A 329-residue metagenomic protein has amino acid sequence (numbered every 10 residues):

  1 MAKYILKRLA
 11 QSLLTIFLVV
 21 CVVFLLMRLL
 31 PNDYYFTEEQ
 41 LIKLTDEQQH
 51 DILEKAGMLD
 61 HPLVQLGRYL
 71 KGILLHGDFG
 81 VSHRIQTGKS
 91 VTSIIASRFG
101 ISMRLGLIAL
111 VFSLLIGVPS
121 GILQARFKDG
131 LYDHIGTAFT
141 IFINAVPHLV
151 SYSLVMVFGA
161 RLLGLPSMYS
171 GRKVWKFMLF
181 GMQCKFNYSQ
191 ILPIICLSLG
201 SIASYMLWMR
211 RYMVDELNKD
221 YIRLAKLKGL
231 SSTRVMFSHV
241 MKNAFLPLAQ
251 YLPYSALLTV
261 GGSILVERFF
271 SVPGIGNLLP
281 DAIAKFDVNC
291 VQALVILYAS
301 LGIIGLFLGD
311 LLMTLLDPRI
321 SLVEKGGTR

Functional and structural regions predicted by a protein language model:
A2-K3, F99-Y132, H148, F180-R329: Alpha-helical transmembrane segments of integral membrane proteins, especially multi-pass inner/plasma-membrane
L9, Q48, I52, P62-L74 (+10 more regions): Hydrophobic alpha-helical segments of integral membrane proteins, encompassing both true transmembrane helices
S12, R98, S102, A138-A145 (+1 more regions): Residue-level signal for discrete positions within transmembrane alpha-helices of multi-pass small-molecule
I16-G67, L163-Q183: Hydrophobic alpha-helical transmembrane segments of membrane transport/permease proteins and related membrane-embedded
L18, V22, L26, I116 (+6 more regions): Alpha-helical membrane-inserting segments
L30, I143-V146, V260: Transmembrane helix irregularities
M58-V118: An internal, D/E-rich "acidic patch" concept
T137-I202: Membrane-water interface segments at transmembrane-helix boundaries in multipass membrane proteins
